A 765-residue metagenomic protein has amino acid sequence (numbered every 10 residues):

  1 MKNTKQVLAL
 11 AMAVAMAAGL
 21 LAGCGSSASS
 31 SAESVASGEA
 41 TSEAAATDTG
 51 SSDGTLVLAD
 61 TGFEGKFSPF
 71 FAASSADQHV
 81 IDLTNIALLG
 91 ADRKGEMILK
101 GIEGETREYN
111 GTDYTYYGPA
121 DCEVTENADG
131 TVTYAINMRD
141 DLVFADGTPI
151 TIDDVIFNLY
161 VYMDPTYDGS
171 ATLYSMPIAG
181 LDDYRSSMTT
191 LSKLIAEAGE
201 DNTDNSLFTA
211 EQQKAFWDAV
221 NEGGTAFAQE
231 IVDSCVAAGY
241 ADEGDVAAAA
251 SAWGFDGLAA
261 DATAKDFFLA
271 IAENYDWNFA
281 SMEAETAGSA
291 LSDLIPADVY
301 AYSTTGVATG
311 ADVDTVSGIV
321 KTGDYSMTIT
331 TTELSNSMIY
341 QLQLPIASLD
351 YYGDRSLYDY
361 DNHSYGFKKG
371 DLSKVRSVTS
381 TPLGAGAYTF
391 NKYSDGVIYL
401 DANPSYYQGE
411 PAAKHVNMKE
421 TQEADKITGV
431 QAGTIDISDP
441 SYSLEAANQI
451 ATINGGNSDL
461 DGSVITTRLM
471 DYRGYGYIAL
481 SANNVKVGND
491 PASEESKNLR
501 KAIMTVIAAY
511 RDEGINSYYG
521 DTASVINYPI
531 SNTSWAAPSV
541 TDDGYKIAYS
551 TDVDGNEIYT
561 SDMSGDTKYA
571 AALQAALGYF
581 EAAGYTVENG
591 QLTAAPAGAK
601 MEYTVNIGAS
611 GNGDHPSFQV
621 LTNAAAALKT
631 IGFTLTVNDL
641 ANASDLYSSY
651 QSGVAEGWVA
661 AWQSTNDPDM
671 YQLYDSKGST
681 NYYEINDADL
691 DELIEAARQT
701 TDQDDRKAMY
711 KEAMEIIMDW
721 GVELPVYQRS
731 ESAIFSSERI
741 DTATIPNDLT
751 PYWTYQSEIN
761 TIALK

Functional and structural regions predicted by a protein language model:
L58, G147, V430, I435-P440 (+3 more regions): Periplasmic binding protein-like
A59-D129: N-terminal lobe/hinge region of extracytoplasmic solute-binding protein
S75, V80, S335-N336, M504-A548 (+2 more regions): Detector for C-terminal structural segments
R93-K94, A280, A284-S326, T331-S335 (+5 more regions): Gly/Pro-rich hinge or "lid" segments in bacterial periplasmic/extracellular proteins
A120-A290, G429, A492-A502: Aromatic- and charge-enriched surface segment that lines or borders ligand/interaction sites
D218-A262, F267, A284, Y300 (+10 more regions): Extracytoplasmic/peripheral linker and loop segments enriched in polar/acidic and small residues with frequent Thr/Pro
Y399-D401, E494-A626, A763-L764: Append "and occasionally in soluble cytosolic enzymes with long acidic Gly/Pro-rich linkers
N403-T452: Ligand-site clamp/hinge motif
